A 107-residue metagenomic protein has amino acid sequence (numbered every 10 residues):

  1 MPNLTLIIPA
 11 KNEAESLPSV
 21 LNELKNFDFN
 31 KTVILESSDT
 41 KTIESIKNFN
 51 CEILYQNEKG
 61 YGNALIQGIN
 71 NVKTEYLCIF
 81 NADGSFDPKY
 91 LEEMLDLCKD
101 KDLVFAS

Functional and structural regions predicted by a protein language model:
M1-S107: Structured catalytic core of nucleotide-sugar glycosyltransferases
